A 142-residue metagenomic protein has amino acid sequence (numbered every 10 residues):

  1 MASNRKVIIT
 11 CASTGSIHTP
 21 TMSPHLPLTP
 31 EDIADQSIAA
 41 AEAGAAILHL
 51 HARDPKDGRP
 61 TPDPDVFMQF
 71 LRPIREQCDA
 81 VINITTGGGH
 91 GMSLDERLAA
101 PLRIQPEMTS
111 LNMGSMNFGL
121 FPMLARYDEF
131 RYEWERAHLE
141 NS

Functional and structural regions predicted by a protein language model:
M1-H25, F121, R126-W134: N-terminal small/glycine-rich loop or linker at the start of catalytic domains across soluble metabolic enzymes
S3, C11, R59-I84: Alpha-helix-loop-beta-strand connector modules within alpha/beta enzyme cores
I9-C11, L48-L50, A80-T86, E107-L111: Hydrophobic faces of well-ordered beta-strands that scaffold small-molecule active sites in alpha/beta enzyme cores
S13-A34, T85-L94: Active-site mouth loops of central-metabolism enzymes
T21, A46-Q69: Glycine-rich, proline-tolerant flexible connector loops at the mouths of alpha/beta enzymes
I33, A40, H51, T109: Conserved, mostly hydrophobic/aromatic
D35, A39, D65-P73, E96-A100 (+1 more regions): Alpha-helical scaffolding segments of alpha/beta enzyme cores, especially the outer helices of TIM-barrel or partial
G91, A99-S142: Conserved anion-binding
